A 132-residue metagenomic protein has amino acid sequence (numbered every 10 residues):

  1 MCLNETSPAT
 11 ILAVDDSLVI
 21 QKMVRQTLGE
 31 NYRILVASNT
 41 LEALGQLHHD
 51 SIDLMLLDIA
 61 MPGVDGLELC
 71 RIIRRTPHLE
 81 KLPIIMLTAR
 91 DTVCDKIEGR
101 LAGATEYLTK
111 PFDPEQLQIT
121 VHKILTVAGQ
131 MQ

Functional and structural regions predicted by a protein language model:
S7-L18, V24-L28, M55-L56: Conserved acidic segment of CheY-like receiver
V36-L54: Acidic, metal-coordinating helix/loop segments flanking the phosphotransfer/catalytic sites of two-component signaling
M61: Receiver (REC) domain active-site loop signature in two-component systems and cognate sites in sensor histidine kinases
R90-D91: Short, conserved "switch-loop" micro-motifs in signal-transduction and mechanochemical regulators
F112-V121: C-terminal output helix
